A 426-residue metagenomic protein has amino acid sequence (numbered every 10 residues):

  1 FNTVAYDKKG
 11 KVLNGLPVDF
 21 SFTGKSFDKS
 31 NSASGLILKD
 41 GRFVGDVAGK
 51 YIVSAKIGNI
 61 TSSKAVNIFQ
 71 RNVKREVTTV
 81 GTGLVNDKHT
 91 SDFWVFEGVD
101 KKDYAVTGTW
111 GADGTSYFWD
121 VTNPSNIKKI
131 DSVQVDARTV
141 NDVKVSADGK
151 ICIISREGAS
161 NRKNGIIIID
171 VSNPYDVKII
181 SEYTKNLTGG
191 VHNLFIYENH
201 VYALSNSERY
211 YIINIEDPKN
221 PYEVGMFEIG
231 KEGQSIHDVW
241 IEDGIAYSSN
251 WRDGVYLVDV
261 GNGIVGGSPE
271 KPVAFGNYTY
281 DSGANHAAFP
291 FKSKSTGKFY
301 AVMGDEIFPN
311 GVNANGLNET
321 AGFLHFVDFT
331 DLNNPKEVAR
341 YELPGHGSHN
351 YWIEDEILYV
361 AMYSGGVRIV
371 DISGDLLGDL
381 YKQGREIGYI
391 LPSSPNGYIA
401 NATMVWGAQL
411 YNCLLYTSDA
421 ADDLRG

Functional and structural regions predicted by a protein language model:
F1-N72: Extracytoplasmic soluble-region selector
D7, I57, M303, D422-D423: Short stretches within intrinsically disordered, low-complexity N-terminal or propeptide regions
K11-N14, S34-L36, G378, R385 (+2 more regions): Intrinsic-disorder/low-complexity peptide segments enriched for small residues
K25-F27, S32, D176, H200 (+1 more regions): Short linear sequence elements within intrinsically disordered, low-complexity coil regions
A48-K50, S63-S418: Feature marking well-ordered beta-strand scaffolds used for ligand recognition
Y416, A420-G426: Single conserved hydrophobic/aromatic residue that forms the stacking wall/gate of nucleotide- or nucleobase-binding
